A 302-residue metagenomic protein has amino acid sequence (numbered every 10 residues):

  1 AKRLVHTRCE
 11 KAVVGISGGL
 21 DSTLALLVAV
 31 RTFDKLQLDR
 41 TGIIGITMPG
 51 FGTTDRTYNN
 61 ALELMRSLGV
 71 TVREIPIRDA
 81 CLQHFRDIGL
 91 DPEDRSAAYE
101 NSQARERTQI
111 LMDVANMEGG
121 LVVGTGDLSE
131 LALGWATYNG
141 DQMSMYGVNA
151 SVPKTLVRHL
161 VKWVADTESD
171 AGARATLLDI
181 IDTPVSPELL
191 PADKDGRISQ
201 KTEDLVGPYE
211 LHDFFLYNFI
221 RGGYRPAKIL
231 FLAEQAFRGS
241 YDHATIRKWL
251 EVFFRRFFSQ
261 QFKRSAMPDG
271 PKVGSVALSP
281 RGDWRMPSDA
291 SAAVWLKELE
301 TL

Functional and structural regions predicted by a protein language model:
A1-G18, S22-L302: ATP/NTP-dependent adenylation/nucleotidyl-transfer catalytic domains that generate, transfer, or process NMP-activated
